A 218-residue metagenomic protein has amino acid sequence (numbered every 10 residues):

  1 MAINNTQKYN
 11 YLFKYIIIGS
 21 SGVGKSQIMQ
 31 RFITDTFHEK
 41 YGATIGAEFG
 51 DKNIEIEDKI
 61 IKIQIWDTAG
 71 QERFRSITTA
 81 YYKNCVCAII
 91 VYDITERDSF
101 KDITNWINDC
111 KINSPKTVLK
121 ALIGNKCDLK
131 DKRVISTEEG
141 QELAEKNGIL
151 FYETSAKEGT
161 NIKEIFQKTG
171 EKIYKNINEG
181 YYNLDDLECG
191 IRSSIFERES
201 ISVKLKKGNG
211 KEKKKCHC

Functional and structural regions predicted by a protein language model:
M1-G22, S26, I56-I60, K116-C218: Conserved P-loop small GTPase signature centered on TRAFAC-class small GTPases
I33-I60: Switch I (effector-binding) loop of TRAFAC-class P-loop GTPase G-domains
G50, R75-A80: Conserved alpha-helical scaffold flanking the Walker A/P-loop in AAA+ ATPase domains
I61-F74: Switch II (G3) loop of P-loop NTPases
I65, I89-D93, L122-N125, E153: Conserved beta-strand segments of the P-loop GTPase G domain that flank and frequently precede/overlap
C85-T104, S114-T117, C127-V134: Conserved Switch II/interswitch segment of TRAFAC-class P-loop GTPases
